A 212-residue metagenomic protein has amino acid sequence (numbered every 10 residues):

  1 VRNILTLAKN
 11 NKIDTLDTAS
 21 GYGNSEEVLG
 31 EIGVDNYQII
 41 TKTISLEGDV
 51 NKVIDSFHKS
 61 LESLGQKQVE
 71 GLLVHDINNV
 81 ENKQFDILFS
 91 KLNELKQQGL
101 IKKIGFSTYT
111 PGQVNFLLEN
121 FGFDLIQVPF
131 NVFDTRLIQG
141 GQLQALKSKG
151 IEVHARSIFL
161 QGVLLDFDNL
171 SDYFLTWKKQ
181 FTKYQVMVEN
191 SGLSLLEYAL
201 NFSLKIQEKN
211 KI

Functional and structural regions predicted by a protein language model:
V1-A8, D49-L64, Y109-F116: Short, acidic/polar
V1-Y37: N-terminal binding-site loop/beta-alpha segment at the start of enzyme catalytic domains that lines or forms
A8, L16, L29, S60 (+5 more regions): Conserved, mostly hydrophobic/aromatic
N10-I13, Q66-V69, I101, F123 (+1 more regions): A structural motif
L29-Q38, H58-K67, L117-F121, A145-S148: Acidic (Asp/Glu)-rich catalytic clusters
N36-G48, G71-H75: A short, structured active-site edge motif that brings together acidic residues
E62-V80, N210: Active-site groove signature of glycoside hydrolases
I77-I212: Beta/alpha (TIM)-barrel catalytic core signal, keyed to glycine-rich beta->alpha loops juxtaposed to Asp/Glu that bind
